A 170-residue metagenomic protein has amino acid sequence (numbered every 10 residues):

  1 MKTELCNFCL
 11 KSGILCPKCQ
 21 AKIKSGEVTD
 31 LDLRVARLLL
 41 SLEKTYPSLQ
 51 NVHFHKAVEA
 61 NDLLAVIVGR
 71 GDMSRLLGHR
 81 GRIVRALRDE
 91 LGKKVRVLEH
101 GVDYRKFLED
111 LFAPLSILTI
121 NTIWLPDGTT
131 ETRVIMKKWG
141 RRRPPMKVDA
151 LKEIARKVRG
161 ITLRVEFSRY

Functional and structural regions predicted by a protein language model:
M1-Y170: RNA-contacting regions in translation and RNA-metabolism proteins, encompassing KH/S1 modules where present
